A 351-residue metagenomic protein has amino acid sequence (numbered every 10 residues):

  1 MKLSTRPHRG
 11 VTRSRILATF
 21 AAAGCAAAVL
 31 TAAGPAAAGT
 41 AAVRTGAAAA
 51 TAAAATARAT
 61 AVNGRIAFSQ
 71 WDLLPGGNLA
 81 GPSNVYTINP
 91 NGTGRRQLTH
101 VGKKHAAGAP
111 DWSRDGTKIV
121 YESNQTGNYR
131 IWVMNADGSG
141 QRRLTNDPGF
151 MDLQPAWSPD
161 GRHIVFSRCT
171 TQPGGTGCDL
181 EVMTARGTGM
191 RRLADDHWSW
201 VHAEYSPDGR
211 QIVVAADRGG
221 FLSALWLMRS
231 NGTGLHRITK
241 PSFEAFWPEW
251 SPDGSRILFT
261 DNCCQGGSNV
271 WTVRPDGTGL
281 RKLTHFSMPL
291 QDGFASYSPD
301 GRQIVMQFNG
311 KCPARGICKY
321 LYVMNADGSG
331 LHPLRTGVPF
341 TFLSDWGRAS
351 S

Functional and structural regions predicted by a protein language model:
K2-A42, A47-A49: Secretory targeting and sorting signals
K2-L3, G39-S351: Sequence signature of WD/YWTD-type beta-propeller architectures
